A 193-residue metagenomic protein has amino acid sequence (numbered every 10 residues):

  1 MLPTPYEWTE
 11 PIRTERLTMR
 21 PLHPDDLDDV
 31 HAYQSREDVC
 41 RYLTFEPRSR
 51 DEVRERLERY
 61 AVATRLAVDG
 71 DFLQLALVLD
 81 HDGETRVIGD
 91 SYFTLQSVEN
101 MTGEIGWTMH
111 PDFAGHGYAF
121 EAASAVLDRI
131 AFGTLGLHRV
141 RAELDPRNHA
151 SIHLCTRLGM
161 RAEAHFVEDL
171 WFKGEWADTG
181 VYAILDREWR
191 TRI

Functional and structural regions predicted by a protein language model:
M1-D112, S124, D128-R129, G133-T134 (+2 more regions): GNAT-family acyltransferases
Y118-F120: Glycine-rich acyl-CoA binding loop
I130, L144, C155: Short hydrophobic alpha-helical segments of the AMP-binding
G133-E143: Conserved GNAT acetyl-CoA-binding A-motif
A142-I152: Conserved beta-strand-loop-alpha-helix junction that forms the acyl-donor binding cleft
T156-F166: Conserved acetyl-CoA-binding loop of GNAT-fold acetyltransferases
